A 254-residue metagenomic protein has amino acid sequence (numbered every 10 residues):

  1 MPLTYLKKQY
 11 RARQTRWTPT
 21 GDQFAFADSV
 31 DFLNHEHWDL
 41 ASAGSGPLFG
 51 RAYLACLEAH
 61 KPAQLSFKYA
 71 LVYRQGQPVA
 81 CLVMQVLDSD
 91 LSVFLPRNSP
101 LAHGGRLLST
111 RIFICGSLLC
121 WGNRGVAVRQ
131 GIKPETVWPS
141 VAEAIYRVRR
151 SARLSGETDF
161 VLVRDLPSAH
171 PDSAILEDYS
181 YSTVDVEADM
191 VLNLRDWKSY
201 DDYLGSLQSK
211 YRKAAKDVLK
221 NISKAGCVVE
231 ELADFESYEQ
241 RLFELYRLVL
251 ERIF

Functional and structural regions predicted by a protein language model:
M1-F254: N-acyltransferase acceptor-side catalytic subdomain
